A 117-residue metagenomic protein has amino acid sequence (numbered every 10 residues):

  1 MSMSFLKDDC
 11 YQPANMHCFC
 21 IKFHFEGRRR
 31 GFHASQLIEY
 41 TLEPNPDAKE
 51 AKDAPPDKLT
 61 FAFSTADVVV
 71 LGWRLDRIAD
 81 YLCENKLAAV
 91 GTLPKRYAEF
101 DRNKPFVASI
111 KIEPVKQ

Functional and structural regions predicted by a protein language model:
M1-N15: Anionic N-terminal interaction surfaces
P13-F19, K52-D57: A short, compositionally biased
M16-G31: Short aromatic-glycine motifs in intrinsically disordered, low-complexity regions
H24-E26, E43, A62-S64, L71 (+1 more regions): A structural detector for beta-sheet-dominated domains
G31-K49: Phosphoinositide-dependent membrane-docking surfaces
D47-I78: Short, surface-exposed polybasic-and-hydrophobic patches located at secondary-structure transitions
D67-Q117: Helix-rich interaction surfaces within compact, conserved domain-sized segments that mediate assembly or partner
